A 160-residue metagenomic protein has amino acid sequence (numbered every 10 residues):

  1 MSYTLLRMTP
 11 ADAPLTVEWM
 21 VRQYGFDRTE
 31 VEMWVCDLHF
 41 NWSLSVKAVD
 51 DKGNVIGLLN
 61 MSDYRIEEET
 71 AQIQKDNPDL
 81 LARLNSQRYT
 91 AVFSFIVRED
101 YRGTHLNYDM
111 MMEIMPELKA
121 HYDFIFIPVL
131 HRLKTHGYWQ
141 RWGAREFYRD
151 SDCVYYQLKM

Functional and structural regions predicted by a protein language model:
S2-T16: A short beta-loop-alpha structural element at the N-terminal edge of CoA-dependent acyl/N-acetyltransferase catalytic
G25-V55, N60, R65-I66: Active-site rim helix/loop that mediates acceptor-substrate recognition in acyltransferases
S43-K47, L58, Y89, S94 (+2 more regions): Short hydrophobic/aromatic beta-strand element in the GNAT-like acyltransferase core that lines or flanks the acyl-donor
N60-S94: Conserved acyl-donor/pantetheine-binding loop and adjacent beta-alpha core of acyl/acetyltransferases and related
Y89-T90, L118-H131: Conserved GNAT acetyl-CoA-binding A-motif
S94-V97, G103-P116: Conserved acetyl-CoA-binding loop-helix of GNAT-fold acetyltransferases
E99-R102, F126-G137: Conserved beta-strand-loop-alpha-helix junction that forms the acyl-donor binding cleft
H131-R132, W142-M160: C-terminal "cap" of GNAT-fold acetyltransferases
